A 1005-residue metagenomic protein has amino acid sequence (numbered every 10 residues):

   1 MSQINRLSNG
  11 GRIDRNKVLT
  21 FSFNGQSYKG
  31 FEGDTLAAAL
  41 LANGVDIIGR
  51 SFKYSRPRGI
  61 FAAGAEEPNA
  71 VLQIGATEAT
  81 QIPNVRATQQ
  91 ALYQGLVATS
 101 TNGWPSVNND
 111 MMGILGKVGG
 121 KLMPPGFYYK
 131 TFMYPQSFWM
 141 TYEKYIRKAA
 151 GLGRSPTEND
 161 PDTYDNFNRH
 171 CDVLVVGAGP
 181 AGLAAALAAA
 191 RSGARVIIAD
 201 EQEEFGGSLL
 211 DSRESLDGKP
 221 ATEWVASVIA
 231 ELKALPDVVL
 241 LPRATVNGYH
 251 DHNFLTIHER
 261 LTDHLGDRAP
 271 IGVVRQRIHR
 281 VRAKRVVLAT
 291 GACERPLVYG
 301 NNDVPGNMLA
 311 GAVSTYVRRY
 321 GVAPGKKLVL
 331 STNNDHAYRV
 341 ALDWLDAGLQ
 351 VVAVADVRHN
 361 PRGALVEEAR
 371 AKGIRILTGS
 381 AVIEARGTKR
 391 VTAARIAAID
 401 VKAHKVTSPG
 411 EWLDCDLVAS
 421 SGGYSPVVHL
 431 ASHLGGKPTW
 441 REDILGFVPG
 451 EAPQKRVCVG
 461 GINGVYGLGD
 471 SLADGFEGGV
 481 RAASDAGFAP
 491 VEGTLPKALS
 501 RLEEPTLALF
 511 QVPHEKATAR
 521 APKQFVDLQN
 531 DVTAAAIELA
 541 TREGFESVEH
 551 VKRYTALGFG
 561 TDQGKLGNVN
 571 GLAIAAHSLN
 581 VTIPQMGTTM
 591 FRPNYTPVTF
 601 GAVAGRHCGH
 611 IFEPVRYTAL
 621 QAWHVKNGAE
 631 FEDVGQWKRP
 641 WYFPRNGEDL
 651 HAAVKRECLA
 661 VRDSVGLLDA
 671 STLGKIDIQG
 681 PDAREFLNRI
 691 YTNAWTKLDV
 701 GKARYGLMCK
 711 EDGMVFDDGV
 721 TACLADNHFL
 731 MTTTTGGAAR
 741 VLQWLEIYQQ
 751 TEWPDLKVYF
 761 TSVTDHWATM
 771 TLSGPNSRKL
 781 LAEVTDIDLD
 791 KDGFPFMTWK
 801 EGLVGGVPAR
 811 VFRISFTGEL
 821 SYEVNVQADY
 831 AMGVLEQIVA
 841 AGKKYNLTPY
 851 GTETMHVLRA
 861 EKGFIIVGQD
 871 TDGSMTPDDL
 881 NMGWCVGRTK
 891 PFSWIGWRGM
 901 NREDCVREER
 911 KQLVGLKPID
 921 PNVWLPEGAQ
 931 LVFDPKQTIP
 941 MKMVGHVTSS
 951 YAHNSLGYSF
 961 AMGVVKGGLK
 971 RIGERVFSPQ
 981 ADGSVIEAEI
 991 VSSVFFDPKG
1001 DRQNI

Functional and structural regions predicted by a protein language model:
S2-Y617, H766, N881: Residues forming the flavin
A38-I48, P681-L698, K779, E783-D788: A short, contiguous, amphipathic alpha-helix enriched in charged residues
A185-A186, V340, G467, S471 (+4 more regions): Hydrophobic side chains in well-ordered alpha-helices
A292, F545, K655-S671, V715-H728 (+2 more regions): Residues forming anionic-ligand binding surfaces in small-molecule and nucleic-acid pockets of primarily soluble enzymes
N570, H577-C709, M714: Acidic, proline/glycine-enriched N-terminal capping motif
Y617, Q621, V625-K626, R639 (+2 more regions): Conserved, structured C-terminal
K697-N727, T732-Y748: Well-ordered mid-protein domain cores that form the structural environment of catalytic cofactors
